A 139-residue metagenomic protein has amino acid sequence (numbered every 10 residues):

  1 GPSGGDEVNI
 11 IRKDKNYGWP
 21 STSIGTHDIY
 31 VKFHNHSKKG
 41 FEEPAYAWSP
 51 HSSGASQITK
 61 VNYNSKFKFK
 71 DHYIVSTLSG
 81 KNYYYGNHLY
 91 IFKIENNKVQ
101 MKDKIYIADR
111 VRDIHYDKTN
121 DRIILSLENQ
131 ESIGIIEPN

Functional and structural regions predicted by a protein language model:
G1-G4, K15, R110, T119 (+1 more regions): A generic "binding-loop/recognition-motif" signal
G1-Q100: Beta-propeller domain segments
I24, F33-N35, I105, Q130 (+1 more regions): Generic preference for flexible, low-structure residues
N87-Y90, D109-R112, E131: A generic structural signal for well-ordered alpha-helical surface patches
N97-K118: Conserved blade-ending motifs and adjacent loop-strand segments that build the rim/top face of beta-propeller domains
D113-N139: Blade-level signature of beta-propeller repeat domains, shared across WD40, Kelch, NHL, RCC1 and BNR/Asp-box propellers
